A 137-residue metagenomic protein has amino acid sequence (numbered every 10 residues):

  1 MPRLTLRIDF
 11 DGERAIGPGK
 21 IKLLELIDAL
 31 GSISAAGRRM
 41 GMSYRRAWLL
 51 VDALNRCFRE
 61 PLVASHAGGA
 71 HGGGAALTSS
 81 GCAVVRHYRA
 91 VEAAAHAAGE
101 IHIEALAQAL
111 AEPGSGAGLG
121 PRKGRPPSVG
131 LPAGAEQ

Functional and structural regions predicted by a protein language model:
M1-G12: Short, Lys/Arg-enriched N-terminal segment that forms or immediately precedes the first helix of a structured domain
I27-G37: Short helix-boundary/capping micro-motifs
G41-S43: Central "turn" residue of the DNA-binding helix-turn-helix
L50: Residues within the DNA-recognition helix of helix-turn-helix
R56-P61: Residue cluster at the C-terminal edge of the helix-turn-helix DNA-binding motif
S65-V91: Basic, amphipathic "hinge/linker" alpha-helix immediately C-terminal to the N-terminal HTH DNA-binding motif
H87-L106: Alpha-helical linker/hinge and terminal dimerization helices associated with HTH transcriptional regulators
I101-Q137: C-terminal regulatory/oligomerization modules of transcriptional regulators
